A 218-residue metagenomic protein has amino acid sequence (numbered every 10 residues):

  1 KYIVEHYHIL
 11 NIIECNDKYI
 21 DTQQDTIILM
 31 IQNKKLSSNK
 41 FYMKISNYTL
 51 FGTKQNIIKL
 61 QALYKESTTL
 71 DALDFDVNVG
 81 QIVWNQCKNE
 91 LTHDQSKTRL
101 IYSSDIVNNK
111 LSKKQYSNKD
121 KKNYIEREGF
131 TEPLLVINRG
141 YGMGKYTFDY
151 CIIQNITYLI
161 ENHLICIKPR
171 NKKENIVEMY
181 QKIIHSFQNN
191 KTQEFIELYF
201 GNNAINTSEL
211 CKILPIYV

Functional and structural regions predicted by a protein language model:
K1-Q81, N85: Signature of N6-adenine DNA methyltransferases within the class I
L63-V218: Polybasic, glycine- and aromatic-enriched phosphate-binding surface used to engage nucleic acids
